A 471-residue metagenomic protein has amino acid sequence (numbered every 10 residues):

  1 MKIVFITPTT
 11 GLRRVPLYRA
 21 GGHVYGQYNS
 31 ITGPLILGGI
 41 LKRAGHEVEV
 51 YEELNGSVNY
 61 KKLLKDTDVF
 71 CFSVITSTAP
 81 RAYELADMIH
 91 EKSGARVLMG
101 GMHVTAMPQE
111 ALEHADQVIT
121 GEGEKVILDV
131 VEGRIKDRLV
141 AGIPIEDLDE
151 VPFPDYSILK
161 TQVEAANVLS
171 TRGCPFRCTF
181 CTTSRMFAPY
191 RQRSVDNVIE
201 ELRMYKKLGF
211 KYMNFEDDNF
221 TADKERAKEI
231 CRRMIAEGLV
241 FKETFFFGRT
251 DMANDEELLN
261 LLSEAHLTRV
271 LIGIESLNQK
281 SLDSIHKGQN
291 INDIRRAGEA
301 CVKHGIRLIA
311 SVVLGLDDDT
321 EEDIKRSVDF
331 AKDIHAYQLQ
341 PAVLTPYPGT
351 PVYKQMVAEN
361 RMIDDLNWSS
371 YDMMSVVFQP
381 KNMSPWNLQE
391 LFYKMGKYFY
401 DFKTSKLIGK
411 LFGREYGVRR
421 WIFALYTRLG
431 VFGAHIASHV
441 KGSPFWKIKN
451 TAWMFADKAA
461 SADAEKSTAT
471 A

Functional and structural regions predicted by a protein language model:
M1-Y212: Acidic, low-complexity intrinsically disordered segments
K2-F5, L12, L17, K42-E47 (+5 more regions): Radical SAM enzyme core and accessory elements
P8, E53, M102, D218 (+2 more regions): Cofactor-binding loop segments of dinucleotide-utilizing enzymes, especially the Rossmann-like FAD- and NAD(P)+-binding
G38-E47, L208, A265, A297-L308 (+3 more regions): A structural motif corresponding to the C-terminal end of an alpha-helix and its immediate exit/capping segment
L98-M99, I119, V140, F245 (+3 more regions): Structural detector of well-ordered beta-strand residues that form the stable sheet scaffold of enzyme domains
P108-E113, D318-K332: Catalytic cores of alpha/beta
P152-I309, L316, D329: Radical SAM [4Fe-4S] cluster-binding motif and immediate context
